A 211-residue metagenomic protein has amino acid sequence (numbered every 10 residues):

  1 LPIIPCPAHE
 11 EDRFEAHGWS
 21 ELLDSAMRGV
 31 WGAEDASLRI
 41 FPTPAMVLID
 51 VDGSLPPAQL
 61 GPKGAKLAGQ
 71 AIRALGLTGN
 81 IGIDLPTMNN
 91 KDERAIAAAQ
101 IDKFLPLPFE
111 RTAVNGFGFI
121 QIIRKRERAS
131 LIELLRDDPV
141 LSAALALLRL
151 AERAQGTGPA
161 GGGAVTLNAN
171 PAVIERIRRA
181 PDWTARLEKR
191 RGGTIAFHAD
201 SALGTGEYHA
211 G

Functional and structural regions predicted by a protein language model:
I3-L38: A contiguous, basic/glycine-rich beta-loop/short-helix subdomain that forms a polymer-engagement track
E34-A210: Conserved glycine-centered short motifs in functionally critical loops
